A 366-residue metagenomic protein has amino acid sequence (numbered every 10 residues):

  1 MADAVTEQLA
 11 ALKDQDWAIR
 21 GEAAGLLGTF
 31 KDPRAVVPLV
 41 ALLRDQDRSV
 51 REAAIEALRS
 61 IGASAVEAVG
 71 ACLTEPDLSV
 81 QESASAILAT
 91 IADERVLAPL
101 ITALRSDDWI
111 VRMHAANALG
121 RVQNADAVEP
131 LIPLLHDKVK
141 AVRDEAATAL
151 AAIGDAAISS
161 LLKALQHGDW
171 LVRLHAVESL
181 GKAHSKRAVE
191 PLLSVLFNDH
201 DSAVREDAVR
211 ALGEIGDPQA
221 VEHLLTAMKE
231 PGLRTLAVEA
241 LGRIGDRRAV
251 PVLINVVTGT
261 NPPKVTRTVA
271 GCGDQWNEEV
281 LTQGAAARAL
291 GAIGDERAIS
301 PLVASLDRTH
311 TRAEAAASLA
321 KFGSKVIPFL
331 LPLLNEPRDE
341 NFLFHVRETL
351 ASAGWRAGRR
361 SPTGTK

Functional and structural regions predicted by a protein language model:
M1-A2, A18-D32, A41, S49-A63 (+19 more regions): Structural detector for internal amphipathic alpha-helices that build alpha-solenoid repeat scaffolds
M1-L12, W17: N-terminal leader/linker segments that initiate helical-solenoid repeat arrays
A4-V5, V36, V66, L97 (+7 more regions): Core helices of alpha-solenoid repeat scaffolds
G259-N261: Amphipathic alpha-helical segments within extended alpha-helical solenoids and repeat-rich scaffolds in large
T363-T365: Alpha-helical repeat scaffolds
